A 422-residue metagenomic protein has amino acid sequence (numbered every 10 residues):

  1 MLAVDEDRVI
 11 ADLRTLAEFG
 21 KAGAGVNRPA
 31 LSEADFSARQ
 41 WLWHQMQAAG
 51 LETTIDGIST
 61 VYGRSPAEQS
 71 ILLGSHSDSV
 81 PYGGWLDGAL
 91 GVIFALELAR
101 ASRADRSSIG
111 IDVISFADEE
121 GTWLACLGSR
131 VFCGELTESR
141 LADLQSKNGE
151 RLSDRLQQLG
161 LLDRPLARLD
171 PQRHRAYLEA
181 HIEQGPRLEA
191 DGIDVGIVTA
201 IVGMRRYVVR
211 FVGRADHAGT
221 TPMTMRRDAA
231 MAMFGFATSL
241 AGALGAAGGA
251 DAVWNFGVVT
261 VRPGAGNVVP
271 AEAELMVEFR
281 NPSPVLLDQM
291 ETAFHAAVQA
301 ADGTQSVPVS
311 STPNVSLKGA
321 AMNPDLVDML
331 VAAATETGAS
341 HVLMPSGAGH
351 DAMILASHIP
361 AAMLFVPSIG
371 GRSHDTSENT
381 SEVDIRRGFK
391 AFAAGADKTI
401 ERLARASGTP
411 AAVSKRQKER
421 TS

Functional and structural regions predicted by a protein language model:
L2-S32, G370-H374: N-terminal capping segment at the start of a domain
V9, A17-F19, I71-S75, H341-A391: Zn-dependent metallopeptidase/amidohydrolase metal-coordination segment
K21-P66: A non-catalytic alpha/beta surface segment that caps or lines the substrate-entry region of metallo-dependent hydrolase
P29-L31, N255-G264, M276-S283, P308-V327 (+1 more regions): A short beta-alpha structural unit
A49, V61-D87: Catalytic-core environment of secreted peptidases
L73, Y82-G121, R205-F211, H217-A243 (+3 more regions): Alpha-helical metal-binding/catalytic segments enriched in His/Glu/Asp
D78, D118-P284: Midchain, well-structured core segments that form catalytic/ion-binding scaffolds
T199-I201, T221-A246, A296, V366-S422: His/Asp/Glu-rich mid-to-C-terminal helical/loop segments that flank catalytic regions of hydrolases
